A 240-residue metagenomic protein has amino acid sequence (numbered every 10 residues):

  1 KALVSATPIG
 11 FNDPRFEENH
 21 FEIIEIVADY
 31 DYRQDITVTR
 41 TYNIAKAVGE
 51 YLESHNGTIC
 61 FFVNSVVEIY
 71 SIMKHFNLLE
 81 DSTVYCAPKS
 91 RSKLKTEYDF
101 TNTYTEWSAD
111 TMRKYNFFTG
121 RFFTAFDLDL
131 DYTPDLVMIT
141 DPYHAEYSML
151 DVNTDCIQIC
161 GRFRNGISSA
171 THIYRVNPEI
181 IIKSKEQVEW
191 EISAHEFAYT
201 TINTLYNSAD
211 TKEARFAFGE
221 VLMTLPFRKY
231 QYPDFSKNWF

Functional and structural regions predicted by a protein language model:
K1-A6, Y115-T119: Structural recognition of the conserved hydrophobic beta-strand(s) that form the central parallel beta-sheet of P-loop
S5-L52: Interdomain hinge/linker at the junction between the two RecA-like core domains of SF2 helicases
V48-N77: Conserved strand-helix element at the start of the C-terminal RecA-like helicase core
N64-V67, T83-N102, T119-R121: Conserved helicase motor
D110-F126: Conserved two-lobed SF2 helicase motor
D127-D141: A short beta-strand element within the Helicase C-terminal
Y143-S168: Conserved SF2 helicase motif VI
V188-F240: The feature captures the C-terminal accessory region of ATP-dependent helicases and related nucleic-acid translocases
